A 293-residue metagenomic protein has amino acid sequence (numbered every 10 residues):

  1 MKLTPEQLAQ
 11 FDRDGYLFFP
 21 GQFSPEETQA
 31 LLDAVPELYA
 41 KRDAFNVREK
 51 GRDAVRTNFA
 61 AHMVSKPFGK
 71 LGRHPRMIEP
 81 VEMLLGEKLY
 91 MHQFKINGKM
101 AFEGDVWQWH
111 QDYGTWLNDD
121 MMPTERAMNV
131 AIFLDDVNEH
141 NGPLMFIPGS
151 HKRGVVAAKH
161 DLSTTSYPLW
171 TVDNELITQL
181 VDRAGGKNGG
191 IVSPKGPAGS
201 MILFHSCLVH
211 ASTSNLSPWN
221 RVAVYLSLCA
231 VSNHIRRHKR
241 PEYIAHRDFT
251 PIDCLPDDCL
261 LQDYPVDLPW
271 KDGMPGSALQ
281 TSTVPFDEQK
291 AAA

Functional and structural regions predicted by a protein language model:
M1-D14, P20-M122, K239, R247-L255: Non-heme Fe(II)-dependent double-stranded beta-helix
K41-K50, M201-L203, C207-A293: Non-heme Fe(II)/2-oxoglutarate
E87-F94, D105-W107, R126-D135, G142 (+1 more regions): Generic beta-strand structural signal
K95-M100, Q111-Y113, M128, I132-D136 (+1 more regions): Short, structured patches in soluble enzyme cores that scaffold and shape functional sites
K99-A101, I147-G154, S227-N233: Short edge-strand/loop segments of extracellular domains
D105-W109, N118-D120, H140-F146, V155-K159 (+1 more regions): A short secondary-structure junction signal
D119-E139, K195-A198, S227-A230: Short, conserved beta-strand element in jelly-roll/cupin
H140-V209: Double-stranded beta-helix
